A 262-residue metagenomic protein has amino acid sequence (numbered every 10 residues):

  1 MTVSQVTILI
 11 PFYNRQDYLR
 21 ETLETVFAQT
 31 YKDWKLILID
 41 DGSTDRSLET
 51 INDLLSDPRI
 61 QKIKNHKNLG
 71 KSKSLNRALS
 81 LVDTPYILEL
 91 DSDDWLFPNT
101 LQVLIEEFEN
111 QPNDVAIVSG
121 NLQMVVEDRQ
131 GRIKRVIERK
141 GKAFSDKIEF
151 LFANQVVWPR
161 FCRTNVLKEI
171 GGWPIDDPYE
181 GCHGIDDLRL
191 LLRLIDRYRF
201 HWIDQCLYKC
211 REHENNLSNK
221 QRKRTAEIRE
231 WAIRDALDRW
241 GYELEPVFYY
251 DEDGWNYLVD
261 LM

Functional and structural regions predicted by a protein language model:
S4-V6, F27-L38, R46, R59-Q61: Short loop->beta transition adjacent to catalytic acidic/histidine clusters or analogous donor-positioning motifs
V6-Y18, T22, Q29, I39: A conserved hydrophobic helix/loop-capping motif in glycosyltransferases and polysaccharide synthases
D40-E49, K67, D91: A conserved acidic beta->alpha catalytic loop
R46, D94-E107: Acidic donor-binding/catalytic loop of UDP-sugar-dependent glycosyltransferases, especially processive GT2
N65-V82: Glycine-rich, basic loop-to-helix element that forms the pyrophosphate-binding segment of sugar-nucleotide handling
I87: Short aromatic/hydrophobic "clamp" motif used to bind/position activated sugar donors
L101-K134: Conserved donor NDP-sugar-binding/catalytic core segment of glycosyltransferases
A143-A232: Conserved nucleotide-sugar donor-binding catalytic segment
